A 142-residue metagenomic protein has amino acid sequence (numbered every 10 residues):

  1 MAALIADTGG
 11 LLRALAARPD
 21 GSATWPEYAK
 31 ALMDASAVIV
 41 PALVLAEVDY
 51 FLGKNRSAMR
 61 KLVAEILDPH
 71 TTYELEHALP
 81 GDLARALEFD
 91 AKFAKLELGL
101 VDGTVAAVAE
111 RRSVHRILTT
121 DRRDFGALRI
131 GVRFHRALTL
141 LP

Functional and structural regions predicted by a protein language model:
M1, R111-P142: Acidic, PIN/NYN-like endoribonuclease modules and their adjacent C-terminal/linker elements
M1-V40, L52-A64, G131: Short, well-structured N-terminal submotif of metal-dependent ribonuclease cores
L4-D7, V40-P41, L98-L100, D121 (+1 more regions): Histidine- and aromatic-rich ligand-binding microenvironments
L12, A46-D49, L87: Amphipathic alpha-helical segments within well-ordered protein domains
A37, T72-E74, T139: Conserved beta-strand segments of alpha/beta enzyme cores
L43, E47-A78: Active-site-proximal, substrate-binding regions of enzyme catalytic domains and RNA-binding/basic surfaces
E74-T120: Active-site neighborhoods of divalent-metal-dependent phosphate/nucleic-acid chemistry enzymes
